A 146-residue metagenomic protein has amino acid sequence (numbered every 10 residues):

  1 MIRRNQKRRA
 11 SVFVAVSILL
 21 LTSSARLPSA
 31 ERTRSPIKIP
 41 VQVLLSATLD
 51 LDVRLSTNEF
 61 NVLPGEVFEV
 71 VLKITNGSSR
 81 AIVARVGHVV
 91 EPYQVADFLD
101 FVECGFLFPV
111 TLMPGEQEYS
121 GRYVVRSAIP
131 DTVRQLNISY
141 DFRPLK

Functional and structural regions predicted by a protein language model:
M1-F13, I18-R54: Membrane engagement elements in two modes
K38-L44, S120-R122, S139: Soluble periplasmic/extracytoplasmic beta-strand elements of cell-envelope proteins
P40-V70, P109: Beta-sheet-dominated interaction scaffolds and their linkers
G65-V71, Q117-S120, N137: Short, solvent-exposed loop/turn segments enriched in Ser/Thr/Gly
V67-E69, A81, M113: Surface-exposed, polar/charged faces of alpha-helical domains in mature secreted/periplasmic/lumenal proteins
R80-F98, V102-E103, R126-K146: Terminal connector regions
E103-A128: Intrinsically disordered, low-complexity Pro/Gly/Ser/Thr-rich segments with frequent PxxP/GP/PP motifs and embedded
